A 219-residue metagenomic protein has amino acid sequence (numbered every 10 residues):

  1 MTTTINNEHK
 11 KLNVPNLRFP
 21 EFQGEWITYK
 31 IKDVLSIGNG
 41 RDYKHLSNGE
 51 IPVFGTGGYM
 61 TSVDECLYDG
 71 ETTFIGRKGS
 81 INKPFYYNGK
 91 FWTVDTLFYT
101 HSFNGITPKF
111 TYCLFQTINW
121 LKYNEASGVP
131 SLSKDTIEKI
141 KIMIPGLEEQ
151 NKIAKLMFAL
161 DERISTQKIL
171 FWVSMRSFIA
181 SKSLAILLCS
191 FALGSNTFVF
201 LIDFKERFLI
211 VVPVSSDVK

Functional and structural regions predicted by a protein language model:
M1, F19, G24-I27, K141-R176 (+1 more regions): Amphipathic alpha-helical segments
M1-K10, V14, C189, N196 (+1 more regions): Intrinsically disordered, low-complexity and often Lys/Arg-enriched segments
M1-T3, K11, F115-E148: Short, flexible domain-boundary/linker segments around small modular repeats
P15-L17, D95-F98, D135-K139, K155-F158: Positions in alpha-helical segments
N16-V53, R176, V211, K219: Non-catalytic DNA-recognition/assembly elements of restriction-modification systems
G55-Q116, E125-V129, S133-I137: A short beta-sheet element
W172, R176-L209, S215-K219: Low-acidity, Ser/Thr- and Arg-rich intrinsically disordered low-complexity segments
